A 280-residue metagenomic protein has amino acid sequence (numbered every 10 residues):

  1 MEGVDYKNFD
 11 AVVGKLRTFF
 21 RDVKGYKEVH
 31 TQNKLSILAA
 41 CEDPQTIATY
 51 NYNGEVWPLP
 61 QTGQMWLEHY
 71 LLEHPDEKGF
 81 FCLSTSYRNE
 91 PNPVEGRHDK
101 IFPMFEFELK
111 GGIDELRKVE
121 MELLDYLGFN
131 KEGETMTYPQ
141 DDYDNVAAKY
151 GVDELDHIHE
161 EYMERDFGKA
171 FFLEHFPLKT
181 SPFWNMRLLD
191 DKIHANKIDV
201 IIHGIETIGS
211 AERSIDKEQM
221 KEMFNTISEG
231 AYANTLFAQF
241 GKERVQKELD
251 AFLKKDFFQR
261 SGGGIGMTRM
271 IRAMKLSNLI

Functional and structural regions predicted by a protein language model:
M1-I47: TRNA-binding/sensing appendages of the translation machinery
E2-A11, K110-E115, T135-M136: Cytochrome P450
K15-L16, V119, E248: Short, hydrophobic/aromatic alpha-helical segments in well-folded domains
K27-E28, K131, Q259: Residue-level detector of short coil/turn "hinge" positions at structural boundaries
Q45-K110, D114, Q140-I280: A translation/RNA-centric and nucleic-acid-associated enzymatic feature enriched in Class II aminoacyl-tRNA synthetases
R117-G128: Short amphipathic C-terminal alpha-helix that caps PH/PH-like domains
L127-T137: Flexible helix-coil linker/hinge segments at domain or subdomain boundaries
